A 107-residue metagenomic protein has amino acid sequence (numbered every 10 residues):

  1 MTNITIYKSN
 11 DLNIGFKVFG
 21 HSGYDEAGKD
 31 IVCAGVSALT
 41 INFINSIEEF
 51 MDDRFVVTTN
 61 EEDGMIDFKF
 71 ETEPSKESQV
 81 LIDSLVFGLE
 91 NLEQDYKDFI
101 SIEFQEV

Functional and structural regions predicted by a protein language model:
M1-I31, I41-V107: N-terminal intrinsically disordered, cationic/polar leader segments that include organellar targeting peptides
A34: A short mixed-secondary-structure module that forms the rim of ligand-binding clefts
